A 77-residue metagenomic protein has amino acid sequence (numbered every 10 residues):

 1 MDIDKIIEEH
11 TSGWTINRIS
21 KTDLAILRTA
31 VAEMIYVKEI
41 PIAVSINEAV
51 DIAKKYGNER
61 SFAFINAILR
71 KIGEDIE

Functional and structural regions predicted by a protein language model:
M1-E77: Class I Rossmann-like S-adenosyl-L-methionine
